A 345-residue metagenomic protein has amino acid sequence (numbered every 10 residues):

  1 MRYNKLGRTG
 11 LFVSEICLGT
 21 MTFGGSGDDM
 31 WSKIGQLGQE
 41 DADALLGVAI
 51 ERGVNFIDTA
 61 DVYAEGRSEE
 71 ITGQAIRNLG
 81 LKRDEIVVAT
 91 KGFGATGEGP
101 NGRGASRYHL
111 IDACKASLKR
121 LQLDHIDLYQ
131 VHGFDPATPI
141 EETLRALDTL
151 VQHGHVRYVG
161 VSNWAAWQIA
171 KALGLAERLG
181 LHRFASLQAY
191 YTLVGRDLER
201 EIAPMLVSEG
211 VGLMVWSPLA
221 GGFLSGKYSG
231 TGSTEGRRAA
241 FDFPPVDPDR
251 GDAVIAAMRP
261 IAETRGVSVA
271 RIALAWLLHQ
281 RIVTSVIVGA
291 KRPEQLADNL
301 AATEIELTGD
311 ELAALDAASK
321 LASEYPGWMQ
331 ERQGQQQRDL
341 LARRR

Functional and structural regions predicted by a protein language model:
M1-I86: N-terminal binding-site loop/beta-alpha segment at the start of enzyme catalytic domains that lines or forms
M1-R2, D43, G232-T264, H279-V283 (+1 more regions): Terminal-tail/helix-coil boundary detector
L6, L18, A42, I57 (+13 more regions): Conserved, mostly hydrophobic/aromatic
V13-C17, N55-F56, E85-A89, H125-L128 (+4 more regions): Structural preference for beta-strand elements that scaffold enzyme active sites
G27-D29, I34, G97-D197, E201: Glycine/proline-rich, positively charged, aromatic-decorated active-site loop/lid region on the catalytic face
L46, E69, G73-I76, C114-L118 (+7 more regions): Generic structural signal for well-ordered alpha-helices, preferentially at hydrophobic/aromatic core positions
L198-G236, S268: Aromatic-lined glycan-binding groove of carbohydrate-active enzymes
